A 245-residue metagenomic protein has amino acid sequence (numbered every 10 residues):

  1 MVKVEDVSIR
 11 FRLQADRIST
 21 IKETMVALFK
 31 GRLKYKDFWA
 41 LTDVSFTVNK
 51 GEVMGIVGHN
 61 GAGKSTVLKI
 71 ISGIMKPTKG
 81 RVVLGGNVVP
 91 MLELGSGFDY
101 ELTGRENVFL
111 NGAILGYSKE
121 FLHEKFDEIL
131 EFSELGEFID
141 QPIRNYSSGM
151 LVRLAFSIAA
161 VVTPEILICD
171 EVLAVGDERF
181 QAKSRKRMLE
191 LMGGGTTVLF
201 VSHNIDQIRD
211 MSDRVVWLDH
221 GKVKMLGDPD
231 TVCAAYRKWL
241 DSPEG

Functional and structural regions predicted by a protein language model:
M1-A40, P229-E244: Pre-NBD coupling/linker segments of ABC/ABC-like ATPases
K22-F29, F109, F121-F138, A155: Conserved ABC ATPase "signature" region
V57-H59: The feature captures the beta-strand-to-loop junction immediately N-terminal to the Walker
S202-H203: H-loop/switch region of ABC-family ATPase nucleotide-binding domains
I208-D210: A short, surface-exposed alpha-helical micro-motif characterized by mixed small hydrophobic and charged/polar residues
H220-G221, Y236: Conserved ABC ATPase "signature" C-loop
